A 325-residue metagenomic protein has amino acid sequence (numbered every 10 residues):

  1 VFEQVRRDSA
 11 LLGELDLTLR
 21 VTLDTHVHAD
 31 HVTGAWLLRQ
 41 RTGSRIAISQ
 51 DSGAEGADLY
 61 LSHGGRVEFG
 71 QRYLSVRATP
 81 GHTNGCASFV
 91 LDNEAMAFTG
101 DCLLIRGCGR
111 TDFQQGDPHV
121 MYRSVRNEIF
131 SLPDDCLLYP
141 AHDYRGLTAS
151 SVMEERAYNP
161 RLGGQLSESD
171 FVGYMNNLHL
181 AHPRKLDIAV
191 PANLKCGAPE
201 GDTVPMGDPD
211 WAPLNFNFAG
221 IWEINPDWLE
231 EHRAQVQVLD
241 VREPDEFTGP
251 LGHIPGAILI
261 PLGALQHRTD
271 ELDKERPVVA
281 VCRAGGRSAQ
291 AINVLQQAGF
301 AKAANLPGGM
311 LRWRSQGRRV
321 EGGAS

Functional and structural regions predicted by a protein language model:
V1-L19, E55-G146, S151: Catalytic core of the metallo-beta-lactamase
F2-A47: Active-site metal-binding motif and surrounding structural segment of the metallo-beta-lactamase
A47-A54, R242-E246: Short, polar loop motifs at secondary-structure junctions
A47-Q50, G100, A141, L306: Generic beta-sheet signal
R123-L137, A141-D227: Accessory terminal helices/loops
D202-A280, G323: Positively charged, proline/Ser/Thr-rich regional signature most characteristic of the Rhodanese/CDC25-like
L262-S315: Catalytic cysteine-centered active loop of the rhodanese-like fold, especially the PTP/DSP P-loop
G317-S325: Active-site neighborhoods of enzymes that stabilize oxyanions during catalysis
